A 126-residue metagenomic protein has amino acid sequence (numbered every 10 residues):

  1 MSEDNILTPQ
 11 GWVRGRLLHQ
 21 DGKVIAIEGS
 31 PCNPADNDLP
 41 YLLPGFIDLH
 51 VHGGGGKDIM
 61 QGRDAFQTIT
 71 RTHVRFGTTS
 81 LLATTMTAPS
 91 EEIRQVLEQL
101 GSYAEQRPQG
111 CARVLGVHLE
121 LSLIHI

Functional and structural regions predicted by a protein language model:
M1-P31: N-terminal metal-binding scaffold of metallo-dependent hydrolase/deaminase domains
E3, S30-Q67, R71: Replace "His-x-His-based motif
V24-C32, R94-G101: A short, flexible low-complexity segment enriched in Lys/Arg and Gly/Pro that occurs in N-terminal basic tails
Y41-L42, I59-A112: Alpha-helical scaffold segments that flank or form the walls of functional sites
H52, M86, S122: Flexible loop residues that form catalytic and substrate-binding hotspots at small-molecule/glycan-binding clefts
G116: Active-site microenvironments of hydrolase-like enzyme catalytic domains
L119: Conserved, mostly hydrophobic/aromatic
I124-I126: Conserved small/polar residues in nucleotide/adenosyl-binding loops
